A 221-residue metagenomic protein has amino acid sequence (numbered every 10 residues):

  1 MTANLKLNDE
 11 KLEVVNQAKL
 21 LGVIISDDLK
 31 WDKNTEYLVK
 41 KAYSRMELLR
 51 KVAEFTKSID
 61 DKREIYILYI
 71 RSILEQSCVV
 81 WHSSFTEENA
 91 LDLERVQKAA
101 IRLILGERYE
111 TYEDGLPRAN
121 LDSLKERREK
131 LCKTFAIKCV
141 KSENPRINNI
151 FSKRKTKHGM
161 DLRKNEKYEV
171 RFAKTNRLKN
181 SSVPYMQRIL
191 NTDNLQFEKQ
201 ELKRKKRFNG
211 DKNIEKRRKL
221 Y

Functional and structural regions predicted by a protein language model:
M1, L20-N144: Non-catalytic, peripheral interaction segments enriched in hydrophobic/basic residues
M1-N16: Short, conserved micro-motifs composed of acidic
N4-N8, T35-K40, Q196-K203: Short intrinsically disordered coil segments
K6-N8, L21-I24, V183: Residues in well-ordered beta-strands of folded domains
L12, I25, K30, Q187-I189: Conserved beta-strand elements of beta-rich interaction domains across eukaryotes, especially beta-propellers
V14-N16, K33, R45, D211-R218: Surface polyanion/phosphate-binding segment centered on an Asp-His-Pro turn
V15, V52, T192-N194: Short acidic, gly/pro-rich beta-turn/loop elements at beta-sheet edges and active-site/ligand-binding grooves
T86-E88, D92-Y221: Short linear motifs embedded in intrinsically disordered, charge-biased segments
